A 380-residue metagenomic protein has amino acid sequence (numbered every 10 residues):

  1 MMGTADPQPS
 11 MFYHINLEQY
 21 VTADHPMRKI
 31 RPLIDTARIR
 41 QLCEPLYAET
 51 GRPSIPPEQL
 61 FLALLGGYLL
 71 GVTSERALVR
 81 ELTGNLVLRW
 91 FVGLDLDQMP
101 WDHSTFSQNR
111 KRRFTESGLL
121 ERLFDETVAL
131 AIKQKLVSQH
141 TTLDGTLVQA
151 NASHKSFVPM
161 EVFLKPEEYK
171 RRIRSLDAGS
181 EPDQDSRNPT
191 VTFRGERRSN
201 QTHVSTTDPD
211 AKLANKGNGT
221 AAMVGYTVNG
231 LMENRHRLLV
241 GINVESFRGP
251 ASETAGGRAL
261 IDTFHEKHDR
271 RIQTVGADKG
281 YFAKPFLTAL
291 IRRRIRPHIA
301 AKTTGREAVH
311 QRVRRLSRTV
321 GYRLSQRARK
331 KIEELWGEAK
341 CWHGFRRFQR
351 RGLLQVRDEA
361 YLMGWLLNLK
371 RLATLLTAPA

Functional and structural regions predicted by a protein language model:
M1-D35, R174-R187, V191-F193, T374-A380: Charged, often Cys/His-bearing segments associated with DNA-binding zinc-finger transcription factors
M2-A5, P9-M11, Y20, I30-L136 (+1 more regions): Basic, low-complexity intrinsically disordered segments
T22, P26, G51-Q59, S74 (+9 more regions): Secondary-structure capping and boundary motifs in well-ordered enzyme cores
Y47-P53, S246, R350-L353: A short glycine/serine-rich beta->alpha loop
L69, G84, L88, R237 (+6 more regions): Short, well-ordered loop/turn and helix-capping segments at boundaries between secondary-structure elements and domains
R80-T83, V92-R292, K302, G364-L367: Polybasic low-complexity intrinsically disordered regions
F91-N109, P297-I299, T304-V320, L324: Phosphate-backbone recognition surface of nucleic-acid-processing proteins
G249, Y322-A380: Basic, amphipathic alpha-helical segments enriched in Lys/Arg and hydrophobic/aromatic residues
